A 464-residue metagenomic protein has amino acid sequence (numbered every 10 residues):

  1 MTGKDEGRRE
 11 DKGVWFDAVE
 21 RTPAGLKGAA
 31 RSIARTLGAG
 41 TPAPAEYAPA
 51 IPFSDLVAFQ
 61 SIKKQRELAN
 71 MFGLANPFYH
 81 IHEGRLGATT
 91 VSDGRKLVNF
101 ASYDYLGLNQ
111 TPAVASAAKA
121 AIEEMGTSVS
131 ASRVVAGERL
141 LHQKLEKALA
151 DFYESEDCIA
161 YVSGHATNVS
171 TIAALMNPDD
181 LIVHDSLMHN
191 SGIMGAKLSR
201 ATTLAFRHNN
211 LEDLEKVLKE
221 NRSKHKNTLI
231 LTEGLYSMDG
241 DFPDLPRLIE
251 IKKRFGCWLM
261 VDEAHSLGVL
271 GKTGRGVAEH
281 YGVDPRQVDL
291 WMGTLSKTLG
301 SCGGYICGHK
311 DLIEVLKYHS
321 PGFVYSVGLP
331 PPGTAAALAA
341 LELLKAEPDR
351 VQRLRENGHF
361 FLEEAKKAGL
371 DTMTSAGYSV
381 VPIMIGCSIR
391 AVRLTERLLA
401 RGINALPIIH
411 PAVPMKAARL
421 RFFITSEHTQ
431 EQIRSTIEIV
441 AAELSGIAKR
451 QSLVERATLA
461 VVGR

Functional and structural regions predicted by a protein language model:
M1-E6, K12-S32, P112, S116-A120 (+5 more regions): PLP-dependent enzyme catalytic core of the Aspartate aminotransferase-like
R9-M125, C257: N-terminal "arm"/small-domain region of PLP-dependent enzymes with the aminotransferase-like
S61, F78, Q352-L362, K367-R401 (+5 more regions): Conserved PLP-binding catalytic core of the aspartate aminotransferase-like
A69, A101-Y105, E342, S379-I389 (+1 more regions): Conserved PLP-binding active-site segment of the aspartate aminotransferase-like
S116-S163: Conserved N-terminal alpha-helix of the aminotransferase class I/II PLP-enzyme fold
T171-N190: Conserved PLP-anchoring active-site segment centered on the Schiff-base-forming lysine
L204, H208-V261: Active-site phosphate-binding strand-loop segment of PLP-dependent enzymes
F255-W258, H265, L270-G377, C387-R390 (+1 more regions): Active-site C-terminal subdomain of aminotransferase-like
